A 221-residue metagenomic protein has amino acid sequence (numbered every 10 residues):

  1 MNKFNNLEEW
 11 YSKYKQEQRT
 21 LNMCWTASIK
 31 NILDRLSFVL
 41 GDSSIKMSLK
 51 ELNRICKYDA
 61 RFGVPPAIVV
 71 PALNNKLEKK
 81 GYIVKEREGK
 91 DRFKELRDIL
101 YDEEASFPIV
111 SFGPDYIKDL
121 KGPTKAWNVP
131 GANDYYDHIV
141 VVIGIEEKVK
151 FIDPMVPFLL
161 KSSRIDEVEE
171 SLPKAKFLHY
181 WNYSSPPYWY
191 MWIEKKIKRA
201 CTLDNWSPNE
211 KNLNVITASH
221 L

Functional and structural regions predicted by a protein language model:
M1-I68, K121, N133, T202-E210 (+1 more regions): Active-site-adjacent structural segments surrounding the nucleophilic cysteine of cysteine proteases and isopeptidases
E9-S12, C56, K80, L178 (+1 more regions): Intrinsically disordered, low-complexity segments enriched in small/polar residues
F38-I45, Y101-A105, T124-A126, S162: Intrinsically disordered, low-complexity coil segments
D42-M47, Y58-V64, K85-K90, V156-L172: Short, exposed beta-strand "edge-strand" segments with a Pro/Gly-rich flavor and a Y/T-containing core
I55, K76, I99, S171 (+1 more regions): Residues that form generic nucleotide/phosphate-binding pockets
A60-I145, K150, P187: Predominantly the structural core of cysteine protease catalytic domains
Y116-D134, I143-L221: Noncatalytic regulatory segments and standalone regulatory/sensor domains
